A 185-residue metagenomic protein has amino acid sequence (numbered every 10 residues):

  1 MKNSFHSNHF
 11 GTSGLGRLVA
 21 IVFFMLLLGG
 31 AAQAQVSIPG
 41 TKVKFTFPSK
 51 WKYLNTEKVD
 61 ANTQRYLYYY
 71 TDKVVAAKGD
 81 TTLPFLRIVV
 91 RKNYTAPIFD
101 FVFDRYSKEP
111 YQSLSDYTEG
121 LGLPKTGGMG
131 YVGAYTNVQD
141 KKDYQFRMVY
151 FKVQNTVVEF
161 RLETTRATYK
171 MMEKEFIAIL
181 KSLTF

Functional and structural regions predicted by a protein language model:
K2-A20: Bacterial N-terminal signal peptides that target proteins for export
V19-G29: Bacterial N-terminal signal peptides
G30-A34: Sec/Tat signal peptide C-region and signal peptidase I cleavage site
Q35-L67: N-terminal "mature-domain start" segment
G40, T95, Y169-E173: Solvent-exposed, acidic/flexible segments
T41, F47, T82-P84, T156 (+1 more regions): Residues that flank catalytic or metal-binding motifs in active/ligand-binding sites
S49-W51, V157-F185: Surface-exposed amphipathic alpha-helical segments
E57-V158: Conserved polar/disulfide-associated segments of primarily extracytoplasmic proteins
